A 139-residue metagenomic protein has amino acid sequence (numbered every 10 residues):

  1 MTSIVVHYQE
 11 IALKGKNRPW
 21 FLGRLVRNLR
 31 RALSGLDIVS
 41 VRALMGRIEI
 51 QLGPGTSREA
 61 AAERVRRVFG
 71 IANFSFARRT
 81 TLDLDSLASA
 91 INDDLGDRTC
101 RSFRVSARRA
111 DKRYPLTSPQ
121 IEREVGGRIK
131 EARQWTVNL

Functional and structural regions predicted by a protein language model:
M1-L139: RNA-binding accessory domains that recognize and position tRNA/RNA substrates
